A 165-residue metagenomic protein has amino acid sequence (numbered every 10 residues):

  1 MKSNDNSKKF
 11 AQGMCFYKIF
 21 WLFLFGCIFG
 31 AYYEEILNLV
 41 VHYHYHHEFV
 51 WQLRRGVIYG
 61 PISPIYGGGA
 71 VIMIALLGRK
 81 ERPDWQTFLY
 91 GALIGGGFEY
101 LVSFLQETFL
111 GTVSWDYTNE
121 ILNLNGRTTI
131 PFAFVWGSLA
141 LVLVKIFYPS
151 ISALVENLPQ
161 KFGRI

Functional and structural regions predicted by a protein language model:
M1-I165: Aromatic-rich, lipid-facing transmembrane alpha helices and their immediate juxtamembrane interface loops in integral
